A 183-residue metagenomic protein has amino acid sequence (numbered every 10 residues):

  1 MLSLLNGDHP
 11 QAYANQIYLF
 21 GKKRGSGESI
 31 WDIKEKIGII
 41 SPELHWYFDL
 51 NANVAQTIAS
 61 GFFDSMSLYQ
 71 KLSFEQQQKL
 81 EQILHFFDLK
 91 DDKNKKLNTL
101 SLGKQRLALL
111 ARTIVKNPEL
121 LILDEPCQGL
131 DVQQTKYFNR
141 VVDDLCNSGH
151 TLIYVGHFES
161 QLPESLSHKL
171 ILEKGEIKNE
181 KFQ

Functional and structural regions predicted by a protein language model:
Q16-D32: ABC ATPase NBD Q-loop/coupling interface
P42-T99: ABC-family P-loop ATPase nucleotide-binding domains
L110: Hydrophobic anchor residue at the start of the ABC signature
N117: Conserved catalytic motifs of ABC-family nucleotide-binding domains
L121-E125: Catalytic Walker B motif of ABC-type/P-loop ATPase nucleotide-binding domains
V132-Q133: Helix N-cap at the start of a conserved alpha-helix in ABC-type nucleotide-binding domains
V155-H157: H-loop/switch region of ABC-family ATPase nucleotide-binding domains
